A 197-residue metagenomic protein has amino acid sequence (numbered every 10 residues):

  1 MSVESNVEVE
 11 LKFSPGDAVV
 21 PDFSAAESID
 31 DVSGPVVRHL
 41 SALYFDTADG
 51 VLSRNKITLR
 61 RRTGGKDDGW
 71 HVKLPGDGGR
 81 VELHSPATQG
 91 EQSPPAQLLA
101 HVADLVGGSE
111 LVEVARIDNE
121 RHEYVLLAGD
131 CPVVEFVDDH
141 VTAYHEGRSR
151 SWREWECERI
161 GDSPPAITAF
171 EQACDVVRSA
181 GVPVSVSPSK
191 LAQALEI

Functional and structural regions predicted by a protein language model:
M1-I197: Phosphate-end processing signature that detects enzymes handling 5′-triphosphorylated RNA and polyphosphate
